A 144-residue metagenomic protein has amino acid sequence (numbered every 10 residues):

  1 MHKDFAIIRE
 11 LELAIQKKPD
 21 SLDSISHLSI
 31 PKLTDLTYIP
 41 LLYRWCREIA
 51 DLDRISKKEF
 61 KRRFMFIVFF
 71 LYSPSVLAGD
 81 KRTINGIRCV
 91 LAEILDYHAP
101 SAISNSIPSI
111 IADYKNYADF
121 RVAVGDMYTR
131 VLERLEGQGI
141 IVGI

Functional and structural regions predicted by a protein language model:
M1-W45: General nucleic-acid-binding
L42-I55: Short, Lys/Arg-enriched N-terminal segment that forms or immediately precedes the first helix of a structured domain
Y43, R88-C89: Generic structural marker for isolated residues within well-ordered, non-membrane alpha-helices of soluble domains
E59-G86: Short, amphipathic alpha-helical "recognition" segments used to contact nucleic acids or chromatin
C89-S106: Short, basic interhelical loop/turn and adjoining N-cap of the next helix at nucleic-acid- or acidic-partner-contacting
I111: Short Cys/His-based metal-binding microdomains
Y114-E136: Short Lys/Arg-enriched helix C-cap and helix-to-coil transition segments that create basic nucleic-acid-contact patches
Q138-I144: Short, charged recognition helix plus adjacent turn of helix-turn-helix-like nucleic-acid-binding domains
